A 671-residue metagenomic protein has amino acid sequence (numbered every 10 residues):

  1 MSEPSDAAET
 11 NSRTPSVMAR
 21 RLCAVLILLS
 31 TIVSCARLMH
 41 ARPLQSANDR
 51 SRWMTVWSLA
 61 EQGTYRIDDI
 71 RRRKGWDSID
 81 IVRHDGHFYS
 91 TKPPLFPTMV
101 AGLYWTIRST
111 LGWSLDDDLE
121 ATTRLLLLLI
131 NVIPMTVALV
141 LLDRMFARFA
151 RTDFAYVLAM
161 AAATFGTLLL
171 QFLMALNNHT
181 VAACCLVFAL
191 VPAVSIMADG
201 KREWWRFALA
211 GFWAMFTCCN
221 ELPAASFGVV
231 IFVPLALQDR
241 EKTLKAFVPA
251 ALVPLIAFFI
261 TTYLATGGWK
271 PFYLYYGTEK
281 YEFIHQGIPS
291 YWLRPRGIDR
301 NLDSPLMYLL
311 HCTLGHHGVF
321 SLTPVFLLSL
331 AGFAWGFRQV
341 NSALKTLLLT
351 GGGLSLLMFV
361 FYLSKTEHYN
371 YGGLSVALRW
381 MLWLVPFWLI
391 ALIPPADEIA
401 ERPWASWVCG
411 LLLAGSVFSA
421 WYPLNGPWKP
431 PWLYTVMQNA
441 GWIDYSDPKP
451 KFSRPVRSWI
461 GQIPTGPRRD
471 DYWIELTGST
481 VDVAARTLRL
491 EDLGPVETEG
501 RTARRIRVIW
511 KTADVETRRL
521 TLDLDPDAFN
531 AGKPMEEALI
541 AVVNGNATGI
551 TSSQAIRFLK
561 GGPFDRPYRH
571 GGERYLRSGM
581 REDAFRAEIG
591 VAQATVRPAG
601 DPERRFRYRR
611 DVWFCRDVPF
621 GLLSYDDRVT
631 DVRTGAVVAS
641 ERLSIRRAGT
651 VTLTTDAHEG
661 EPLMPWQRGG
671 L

Functional and structural regions predicted by a protein language model:
P4, S195-R202, S226-I260, L330-L344: Perimembrane helix-loop-helix junctions
C23-L26, L111-D118, L139-F165, A183-C184 (+1 more regions): Transmembrane-helix signature of polytopic, membrane-embedded enzymes that assemble or transfer cell-envelope glycans
V56, A159-T164, L170, P192 (+3 more regions): Membrane-interface alpha helices of multi-pass inner-membrane proteins
L125-A150, F188-P192: Transmembrane-helix motifs of polytopic, lipid-linked glycan transferases
V181-G200, W205-A214, G228-I231, F387-A391: Specific aromatic-rich, kink-prone transmembrane helix
F232-A236, V319-K345, W388-P395, W407-L411: Hydrophobic, aromatic-rich transmembrane alpha-helices and their immediate juxtamembrane boundary segments
Q238, L244-G332, G351-Y362, G415-G426: Membrane-lumen/periplasm interface segments of specific transmembrane helices in polyprenyl phosphate-linked
G461-L671: Acidic, serine/threonine-rich low-complexity disordered tracts
